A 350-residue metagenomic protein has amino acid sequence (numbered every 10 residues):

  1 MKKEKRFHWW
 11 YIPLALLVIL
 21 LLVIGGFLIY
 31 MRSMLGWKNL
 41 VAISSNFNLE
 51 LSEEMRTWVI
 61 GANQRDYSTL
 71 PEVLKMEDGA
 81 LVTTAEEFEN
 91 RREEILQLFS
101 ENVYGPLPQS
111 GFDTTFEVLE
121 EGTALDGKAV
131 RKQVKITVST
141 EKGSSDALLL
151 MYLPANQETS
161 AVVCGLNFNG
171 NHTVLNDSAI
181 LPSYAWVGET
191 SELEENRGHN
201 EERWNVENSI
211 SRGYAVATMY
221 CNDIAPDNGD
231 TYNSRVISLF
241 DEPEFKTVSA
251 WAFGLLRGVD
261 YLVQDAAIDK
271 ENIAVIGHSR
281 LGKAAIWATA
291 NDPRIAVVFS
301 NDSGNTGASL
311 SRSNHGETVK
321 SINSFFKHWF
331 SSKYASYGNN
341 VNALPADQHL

Functional and structural regions predicted by a protein language model:
K2-D146, A155-N156, L175-S178: N-terminal targeting or regulatory segments adjacent to alpha/beta-hydrolase or S9 domains
L148-M151, T159-F168: Short beta-strand element of the alpha/beta-hydrolase
L166-N167, I276, N301-D302: Alpha/beta-hydrolase-fold catalytic nucleophile elbow
L166-R257, V263-Q264, S311-R312: Cap/lid segment of the alpha/beta-hydrolase catalytic domain
I268-S279: Alpha/beta-hydrolase fold nucleophile elbow
G277-W287: Glycine-rich nucleophile elbow surrounding the catalytic serine of serine-hydrolase chemistry
A290-A296: Conserved hydrolase catalytic core segment
V297-L350: Mobile cap/lid helix-loop segments that gate and shape the active-site cleft of serine hydrolases
